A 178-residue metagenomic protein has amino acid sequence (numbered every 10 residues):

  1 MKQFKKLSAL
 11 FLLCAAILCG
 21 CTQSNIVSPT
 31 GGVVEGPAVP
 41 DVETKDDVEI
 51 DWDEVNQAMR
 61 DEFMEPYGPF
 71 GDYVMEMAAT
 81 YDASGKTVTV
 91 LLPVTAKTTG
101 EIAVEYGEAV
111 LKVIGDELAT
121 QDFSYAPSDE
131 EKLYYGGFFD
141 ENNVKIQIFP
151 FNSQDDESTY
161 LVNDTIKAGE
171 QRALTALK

Functional and structural regions predicted by a protein language model:
M1-G20: Sec-dependent bacterial lipoprotein signal peptides
C21-G31: Bacterial lipoprotein signal-peptidase II cleavage site
P29-W52: Post-signal peptide N-terminal segment of mature Sec-exported envelope proteins
D46-Q57, K97-E105: Soluble non-cytosolic domains of exported or imported proteins
V55-P69: Short amphipathic alpha-helix segments
E65-G68, F123-K178: Polar/charged, Gly/Pro-rich intrinsically disordered segments
Y67-T95: Short edge beta-strands and adjacent turn/loop segments
G85-G137: Mature extracytoplasmic domains of secretory-pathway proteins
